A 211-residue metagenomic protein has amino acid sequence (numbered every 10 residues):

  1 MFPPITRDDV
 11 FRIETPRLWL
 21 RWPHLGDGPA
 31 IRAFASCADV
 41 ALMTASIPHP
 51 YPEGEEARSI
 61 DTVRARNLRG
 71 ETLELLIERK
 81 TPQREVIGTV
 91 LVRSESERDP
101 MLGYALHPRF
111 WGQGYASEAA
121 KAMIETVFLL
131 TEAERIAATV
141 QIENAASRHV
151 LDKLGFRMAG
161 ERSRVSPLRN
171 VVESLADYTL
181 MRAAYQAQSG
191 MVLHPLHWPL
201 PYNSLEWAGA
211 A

Functional and structural regions predicted by a protein language model:
M1-L42, E74-A211: Acyl-donor (CoA/ACP) binding surface of acyl/acetyltransferases
D39-T62, L73-L75: Conserved GNAT-fold acetyl-CoA-binding loop/helix
R66-G70: Soluble sensory domains of the PAS superfamily and closely related sensory modules
